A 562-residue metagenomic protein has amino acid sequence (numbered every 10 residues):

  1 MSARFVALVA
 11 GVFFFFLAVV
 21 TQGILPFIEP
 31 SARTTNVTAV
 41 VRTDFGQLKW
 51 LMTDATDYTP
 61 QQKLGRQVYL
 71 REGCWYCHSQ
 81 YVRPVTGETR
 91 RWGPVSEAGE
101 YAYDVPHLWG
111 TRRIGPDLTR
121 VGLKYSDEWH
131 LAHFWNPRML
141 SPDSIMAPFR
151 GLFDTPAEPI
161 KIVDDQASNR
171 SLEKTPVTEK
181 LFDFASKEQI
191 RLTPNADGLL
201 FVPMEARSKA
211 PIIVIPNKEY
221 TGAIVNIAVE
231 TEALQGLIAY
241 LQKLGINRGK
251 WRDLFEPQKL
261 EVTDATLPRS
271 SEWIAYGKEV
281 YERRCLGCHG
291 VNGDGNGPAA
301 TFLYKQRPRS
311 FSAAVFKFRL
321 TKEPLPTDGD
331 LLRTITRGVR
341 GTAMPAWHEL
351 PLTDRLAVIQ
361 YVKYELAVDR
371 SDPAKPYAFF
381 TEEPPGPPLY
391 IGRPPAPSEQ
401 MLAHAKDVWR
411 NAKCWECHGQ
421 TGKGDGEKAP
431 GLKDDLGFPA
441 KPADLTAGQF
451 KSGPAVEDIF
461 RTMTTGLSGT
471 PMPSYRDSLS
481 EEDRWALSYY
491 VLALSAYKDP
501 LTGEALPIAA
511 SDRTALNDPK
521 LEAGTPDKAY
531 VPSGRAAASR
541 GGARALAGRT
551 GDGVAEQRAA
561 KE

Functional and structural regions predicted by a protein language model:
S2-V12, Y69: Alpha-helical transmembrane segments and their helix-start/interface "positive-inside/aromatic belt" motifs in integral
L8-G23: Hydrophobic membrane-insertion alpha-helices, especially the h-region of bacterial N-terminal signal peptides
P26-V41: Ser/Thr/Pro/Gly-rich low-complexity linker/stalk segments immediately outside membranes or between
V37-L70, P84-V85, I114-P116, G249-V280 (+8 more regions): Electrostatic cytochrome c docking/interface patches
L51, A55, T59-Q62, G87-I224 (+8 more regions): Extracytoplasmic electron-transfer domains, predominantly the class I c-type cytochrome c fold
G65, R71-Q80, H130, M146 (+10 more regions): The canonical Cys-X-X-Cys-His
K243-W273, L286-R309: Accessory recognition modules or surfaces
L244-W251, S270, D294-G297, G341-W347 (+8 more regions): Inter-heme linker and motif-flanking segments adjacent to c-type heme-binding CXXCH motifs in c-type cytochromes
